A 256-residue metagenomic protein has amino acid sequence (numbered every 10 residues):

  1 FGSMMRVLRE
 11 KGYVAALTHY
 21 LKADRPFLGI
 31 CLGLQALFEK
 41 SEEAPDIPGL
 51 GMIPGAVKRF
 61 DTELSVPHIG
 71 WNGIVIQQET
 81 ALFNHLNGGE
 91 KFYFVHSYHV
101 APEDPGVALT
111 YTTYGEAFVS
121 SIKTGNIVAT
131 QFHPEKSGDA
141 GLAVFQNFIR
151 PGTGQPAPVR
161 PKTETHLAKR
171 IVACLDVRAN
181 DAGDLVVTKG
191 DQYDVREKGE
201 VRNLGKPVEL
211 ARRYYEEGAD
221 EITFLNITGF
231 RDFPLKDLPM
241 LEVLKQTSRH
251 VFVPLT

Functional and structural regions predicted by a protein language model:
F1-W71, Q146: Cysteine-nucleophile active-site neighborhood
S3-R6, L37-K40, T62, D104-P105 (+3 more regions): Short glycine-/acidic-enriched loop or helix-start segments at secondary-structure transitions that form or flank
K22, G55-T165: Amide-donor transfer/coupling interface in amidating biosynthetic enzymes
P26-L28, R170-V172, P254: Proline-centered loop/turn at the N-terminus of a beta-strand
Q131, T223-F224, T256: Conserved beta-strand positions in the central sheet of alpha/beta enzyme cores
V159-H250: Conserved N-terminal beta1-alpha1 strand-loop-helix module at the mouth
H250-T256: Catalytic cores of alpha/beta
